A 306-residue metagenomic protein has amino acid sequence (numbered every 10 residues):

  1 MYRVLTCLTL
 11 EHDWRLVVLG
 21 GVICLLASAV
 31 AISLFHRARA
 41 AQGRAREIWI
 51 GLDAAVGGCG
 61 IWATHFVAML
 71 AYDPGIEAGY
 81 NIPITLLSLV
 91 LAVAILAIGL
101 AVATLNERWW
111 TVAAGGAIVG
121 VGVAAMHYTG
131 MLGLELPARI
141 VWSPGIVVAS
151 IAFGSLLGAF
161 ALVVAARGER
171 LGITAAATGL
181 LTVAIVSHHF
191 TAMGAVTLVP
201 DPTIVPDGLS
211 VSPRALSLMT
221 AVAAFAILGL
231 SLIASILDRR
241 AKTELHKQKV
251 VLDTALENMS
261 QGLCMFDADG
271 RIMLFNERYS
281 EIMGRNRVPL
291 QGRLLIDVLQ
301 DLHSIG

Functional and structural regions predicted by a protein language model:
M1-E11, G208-L209: Short, strongly hydrophobic alpha-helical membrane anchors
L8-S28, R44-G133, P144-L157: Individual alpha-helical transmembrane segments in multi-pass integral membrane proteins
L16, P144-V148, P206-I227: Membrane-interface transmembrane-helix boundary segments in multi-pass integral membrane proteins
I32, A161-R167, L218-K247: Juxtamembrane or sensor-core-proximal signal-transducing alpha helices that couple sensory domains to cytosolic
W49-G57, G168-T191: Alpha-helical transmembrane segments of multi-pass integral membrane proteins
L162, L181-S210: Hydrophobic transmembrane alpha-helices
K247-G270: PAS/LOV and related PAS-like sensory modules
L263-G306: PAS-family sensory domains
